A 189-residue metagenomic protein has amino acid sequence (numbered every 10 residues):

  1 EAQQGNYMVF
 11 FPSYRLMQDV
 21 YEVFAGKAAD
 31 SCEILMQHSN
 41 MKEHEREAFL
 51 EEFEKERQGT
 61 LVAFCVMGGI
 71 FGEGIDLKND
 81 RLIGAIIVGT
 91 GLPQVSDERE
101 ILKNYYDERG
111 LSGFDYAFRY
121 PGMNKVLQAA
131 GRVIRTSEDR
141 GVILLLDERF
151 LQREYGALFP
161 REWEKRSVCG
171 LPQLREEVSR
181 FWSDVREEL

Functional and structural regions predicted by a protein language model:
E1-L189: ASCE RecA-like P-loop NTPase motor cores that couple ATP hydrolysis to mechanical translocation on nucleic acids
